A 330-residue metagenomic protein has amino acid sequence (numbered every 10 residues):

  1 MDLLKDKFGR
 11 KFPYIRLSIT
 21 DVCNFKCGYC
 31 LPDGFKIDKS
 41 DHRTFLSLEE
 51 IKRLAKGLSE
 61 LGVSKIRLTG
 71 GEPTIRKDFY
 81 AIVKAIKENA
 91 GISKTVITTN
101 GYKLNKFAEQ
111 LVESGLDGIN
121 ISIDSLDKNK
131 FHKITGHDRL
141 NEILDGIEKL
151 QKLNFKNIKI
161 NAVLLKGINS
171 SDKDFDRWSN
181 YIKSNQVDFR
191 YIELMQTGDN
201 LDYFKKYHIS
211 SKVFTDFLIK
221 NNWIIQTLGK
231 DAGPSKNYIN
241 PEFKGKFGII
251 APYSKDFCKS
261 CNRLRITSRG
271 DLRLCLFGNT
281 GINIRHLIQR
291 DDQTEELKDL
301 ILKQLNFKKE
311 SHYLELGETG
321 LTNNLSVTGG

Functional and structural regions predicted by a protein language model:
M1-I15, N180-S184, L194-G330: Auxiliary Fe-S-binding modules of radical SAM enzymes
K7-L46, L276: Canonical Radical SAM [4Fe-4S] cluster-binding loop centered on the CxxxCxxC motif and its immediate flanking residues
I19, F189, G270: Residue-level signature of catalytic and energy-coupling elements of molecular machines, predominantly ATP/GTP-dependent
F25, K128-N129, D256, I282: Glycine-centered loop/turn positions within well-structured domains that cap or flank conserved ligand/cofactor-binding
K26, C30, R76, N129 (+3 more regions): Residues that scaffold the ATP/ADP-binding catalytic core of kinase and kinase-like folds
K26, G70, R269-G270: Residue-level recognition of short loop/turn positions
K36-D41, D127-I134, G198-D202, N283-I284: A short acidic, helix-capping loop that chelates divalent metal ions and anchors anionic groups
F45-L68, E72-I192: Radical SAM/AdoMet-radical enzyme domain recognition
